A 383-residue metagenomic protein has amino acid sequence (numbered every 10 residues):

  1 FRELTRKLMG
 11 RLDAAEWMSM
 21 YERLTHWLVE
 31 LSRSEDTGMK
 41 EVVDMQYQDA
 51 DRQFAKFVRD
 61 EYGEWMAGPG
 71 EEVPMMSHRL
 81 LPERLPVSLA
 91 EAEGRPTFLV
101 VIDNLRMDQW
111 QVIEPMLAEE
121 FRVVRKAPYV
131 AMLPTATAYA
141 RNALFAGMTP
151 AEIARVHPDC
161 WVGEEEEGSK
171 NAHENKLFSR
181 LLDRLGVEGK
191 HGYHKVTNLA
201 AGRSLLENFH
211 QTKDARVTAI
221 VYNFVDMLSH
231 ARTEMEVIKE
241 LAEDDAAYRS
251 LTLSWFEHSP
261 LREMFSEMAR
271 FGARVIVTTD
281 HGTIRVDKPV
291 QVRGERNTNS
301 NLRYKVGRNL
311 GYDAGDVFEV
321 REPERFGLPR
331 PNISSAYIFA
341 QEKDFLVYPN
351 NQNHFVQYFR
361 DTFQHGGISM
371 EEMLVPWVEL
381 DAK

Functional and structural regions predicted by a protein language model:
F1-K383: Feature captures the catalytic ectodomains and active-site-proximal regions of enzymes that hydrolyze or transfer
